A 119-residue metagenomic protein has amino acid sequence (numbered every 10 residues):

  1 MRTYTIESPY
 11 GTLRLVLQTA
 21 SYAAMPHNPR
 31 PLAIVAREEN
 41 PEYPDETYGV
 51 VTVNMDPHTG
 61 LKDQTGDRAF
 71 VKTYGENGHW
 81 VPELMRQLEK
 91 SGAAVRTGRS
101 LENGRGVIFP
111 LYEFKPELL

Functional and structural regions predicted by a protein language model:
M1-E42: OB-fold ssDNA-binding interfaces and closely related basic DNA-contact patches used across DNA replication/repair
T3-I6, L15, R68-V71, V95-R96 (+1 more regions): Hydrophobic transmembrane signal anchors and adjacent membrane-proximal interface regions, especially in viral
T5, G11, A23, G49 (+2 more regions): Compositionally biased, intrinsically disordered low-complexity regions enriched in proline and serine
L13, V51, K62, S100 (+1 more regions): Compositionally biased, intrinsically disordered low-complexity regions
I34-A36, V53, Y112: Generic structural hydrophobic/aromatic packing signal, biased to beta-strands
E38-L88, G92: Acidic, aromatic-enriched beta-alpha/helix-loop junctions
G75-L119: Short, compact, well-ordered microdomains
